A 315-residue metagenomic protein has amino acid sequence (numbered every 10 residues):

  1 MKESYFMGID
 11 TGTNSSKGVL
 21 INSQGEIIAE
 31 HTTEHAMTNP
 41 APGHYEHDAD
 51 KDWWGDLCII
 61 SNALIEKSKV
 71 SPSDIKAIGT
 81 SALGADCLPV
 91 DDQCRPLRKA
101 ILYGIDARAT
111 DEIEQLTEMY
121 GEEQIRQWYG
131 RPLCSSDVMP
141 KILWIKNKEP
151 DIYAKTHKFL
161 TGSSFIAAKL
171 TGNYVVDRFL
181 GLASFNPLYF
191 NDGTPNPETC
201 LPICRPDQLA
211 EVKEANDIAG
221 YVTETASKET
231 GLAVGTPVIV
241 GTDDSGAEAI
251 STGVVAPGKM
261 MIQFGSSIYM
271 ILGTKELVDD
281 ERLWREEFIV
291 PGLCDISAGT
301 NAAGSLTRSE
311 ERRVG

Functional and structural regions predicted by a protein language model:
M1-K99, Q127, K155, S227-K228 (+1 more regions): N-terminal glycine/serine-rich phosphate-binding loop of ATP-dependent small-molecule kinases, especially carbohydrate
T11-T13, V90, I125-D243: Gly/Ser/Thr-rich active-site cleft segment
A29-T32, D111, A215-E229, G273-R285: Acidic-glycine-rich active-site phosphate/pyrophosphate-binding loop
H31-M37, A82, I113, L170 (+2 more regions): Short, small-residue-rich loop/turn micro-motifs
D56-L64, K141, G162, V222 (+1 more regions): Alpha-helical packing segments of well-folded alpha/beta enzyme cores
C87-L116, T156, L160-N196, T236-R313: Glycine-rich phosphate-binding loop of actin/hexokinase-like ATP-binding domains
